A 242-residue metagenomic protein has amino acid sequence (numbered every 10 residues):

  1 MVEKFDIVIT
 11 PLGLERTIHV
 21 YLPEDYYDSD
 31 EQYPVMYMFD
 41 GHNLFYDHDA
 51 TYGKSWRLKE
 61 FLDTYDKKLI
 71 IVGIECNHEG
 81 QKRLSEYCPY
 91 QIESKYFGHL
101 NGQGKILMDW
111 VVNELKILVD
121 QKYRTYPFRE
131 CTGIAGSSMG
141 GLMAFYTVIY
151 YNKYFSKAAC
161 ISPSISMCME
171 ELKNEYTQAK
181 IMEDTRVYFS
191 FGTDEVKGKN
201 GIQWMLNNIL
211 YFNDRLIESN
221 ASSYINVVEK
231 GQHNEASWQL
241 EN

Functional and structural regions predicted by a protein language model:
M1-N242: Non-catalytic cap/lid and distal C-terminal segments of serine-dependent acyl enzymes
